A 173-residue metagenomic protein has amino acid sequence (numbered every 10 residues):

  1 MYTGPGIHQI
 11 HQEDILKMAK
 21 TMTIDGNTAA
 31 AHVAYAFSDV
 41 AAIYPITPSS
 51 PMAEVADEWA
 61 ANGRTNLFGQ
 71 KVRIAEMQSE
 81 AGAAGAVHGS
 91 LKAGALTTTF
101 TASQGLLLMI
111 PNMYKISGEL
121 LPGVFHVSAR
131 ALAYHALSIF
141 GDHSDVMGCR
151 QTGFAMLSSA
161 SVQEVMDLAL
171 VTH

Functional and structural regions predicted by a protein language model:
M1-H11: N-terminal amphipathic/hydrophobic targeting modules at extreme N-termini, encompassing cleavable Sec/SRP-type signal
E13-G148, G153, S158-S161, L170: Thiamine diphosphate
M166-H173: Internal alpha/beta core interface subdomains
